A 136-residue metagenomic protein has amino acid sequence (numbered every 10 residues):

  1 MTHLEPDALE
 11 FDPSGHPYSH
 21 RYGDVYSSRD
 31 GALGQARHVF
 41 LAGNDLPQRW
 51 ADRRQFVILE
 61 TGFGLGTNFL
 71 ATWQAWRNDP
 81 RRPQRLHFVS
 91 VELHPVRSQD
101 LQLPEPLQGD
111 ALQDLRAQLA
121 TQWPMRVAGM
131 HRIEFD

Functional and structural regions predicted by a protein language model:
T2-F56, G64-R82: Class I SAM-dependent methyltransferase Rossmann-like catalytic core, especially the SAM/SAH-binding loop
G31, P47, D79, V96 (+2 more regions): Alpha-helix boundary/interfacial micro-motifs
V57-L59, V89: Conserved beta-strand elements of the Class I
G64, P95-V96: Short, solvent-exposed loop/turn segments at secondary-structure junctions
L70-W73, Q99-L103: Short, conserved acidic/polar surface loops in the N-terminal third of protein domains
R85-H87: Residues at the starts of beta-strands that form the adenosine-phosphate
V89-P95: Conserved acidic E/D residue at the C-terminus of a beta-strand in Rossmann-like folds
L101-D136: S-adenosyl-L-methionine
